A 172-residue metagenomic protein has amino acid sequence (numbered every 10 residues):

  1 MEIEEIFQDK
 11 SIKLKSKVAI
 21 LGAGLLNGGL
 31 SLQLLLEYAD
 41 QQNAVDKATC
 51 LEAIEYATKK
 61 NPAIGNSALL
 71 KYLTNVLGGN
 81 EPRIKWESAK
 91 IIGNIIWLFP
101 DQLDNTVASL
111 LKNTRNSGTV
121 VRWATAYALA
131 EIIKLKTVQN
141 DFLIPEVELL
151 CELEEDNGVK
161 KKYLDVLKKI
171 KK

Functional and structural regions predicted by a protein language model:
M1-A48, L164-K171: N-terminal alpha-helical scaffold/docking segments in eukaryotic complex subunits
E2-E5, N27-A39, A63-V76, P100-N113 (+2 more regions): Amphipathic alpha-helical scaffolding segments comprising HEAT/armadillo-like alpha-solenoid repeats
I12-K15, A44-V45, P82-R83, S117-V120 (+1 more regions): Alpha-helix N-cap/helix-start positions at coil->helix boundaries
K15-A19, Q33, A48-L51, S67 (+3 more regions): Alpha-solenoid HEAT/ARM repeat scaffold
Q41-R83: A glycine-rich, hydrophobic loop/mini-helix early in the fold
Q42, N61, V76, N80-E81 (+5 more regions): Structural signature of alpha-solenoid helical repeat scaffolds
E55, G93-N94, A130-E131, L164-K168: Structural signature of alpha-helical solenoid repeat scaffolds
K112-N113, T119-N157: Extended alpha-helical scaffolding segments
